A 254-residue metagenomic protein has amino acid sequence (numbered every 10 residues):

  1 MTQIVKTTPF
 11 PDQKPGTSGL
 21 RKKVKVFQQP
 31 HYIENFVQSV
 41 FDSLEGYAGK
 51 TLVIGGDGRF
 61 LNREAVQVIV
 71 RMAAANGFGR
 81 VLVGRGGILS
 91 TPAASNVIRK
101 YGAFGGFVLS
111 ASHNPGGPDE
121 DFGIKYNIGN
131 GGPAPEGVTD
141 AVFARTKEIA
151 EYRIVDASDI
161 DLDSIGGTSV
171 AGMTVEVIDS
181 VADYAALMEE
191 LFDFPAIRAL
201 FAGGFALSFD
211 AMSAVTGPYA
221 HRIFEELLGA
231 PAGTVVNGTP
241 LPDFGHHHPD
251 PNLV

Functional and structural regions predicted by a protein language model:
M1-V37: Positively charged, low-complexity intrinsically disordered leader regions
T2-F10, H31, P118-V254: Gly/Ser/Thr-enriched, mixed-charge loops and adjacent short helices that form phosphate/oxyanion-binding elements
R21, F60, S213: Short, glycine/acidic-enriched loop or turn micro-motifs at the edges of active sites
K23, T51-D57, N127, A206-D210: Short glycine-rich or small-residue beta-strand-to-loop segments that form or flank ligand, phosphate, metal/Fe-S
Q28-V37, F41, L61-N62, S90 (+1 more regions): Phosphate/oxyanion-binding active-site loops and adjacent basic polyanion-contact surfaces
I33, V37, N62, V66-V70 (+2 more regions): Short, highly selective alpha-helical patches that border small-molecule cofactor pockets in redox/cofactor-processing
V37-L52, F194-A202: Glycine-rich phosphate/diphosphate-binding loops that line cofactor/substrate pockets in enzymes
V53, G58-E120, R222-V254: N-terminal small/polar loop signature for handling phosphorylated ligands or for N-terminal nucleophile
